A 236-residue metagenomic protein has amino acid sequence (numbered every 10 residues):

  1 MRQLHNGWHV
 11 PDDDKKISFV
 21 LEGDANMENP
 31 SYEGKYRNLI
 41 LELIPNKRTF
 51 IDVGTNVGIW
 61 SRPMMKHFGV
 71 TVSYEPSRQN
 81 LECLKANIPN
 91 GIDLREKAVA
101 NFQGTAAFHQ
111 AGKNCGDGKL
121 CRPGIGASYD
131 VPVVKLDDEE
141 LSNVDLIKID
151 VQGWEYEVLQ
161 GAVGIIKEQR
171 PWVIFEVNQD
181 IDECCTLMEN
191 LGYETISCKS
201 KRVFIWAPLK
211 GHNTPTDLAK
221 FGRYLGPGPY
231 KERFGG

Functional and structural regions predicted by a protein language model:
M1-N87, G124-I125, L187, T195-S197 (+1 more regions): S-adenosyl-L-methionine
G23-I51, D93, T105-A107, N114 (+2 more regions): Short internal loop-to-helix segment that lines adenine-nucleotide cofactor pockets
T55-I59, R78, N101, V151-G153 (+1 more regions): Short, glycine/acidic-enriched loop or turn micro-motifs at the edges of active sites
M64-H67, A86-P89, F108-A111, Q160-I165 (+1 more regions): Short, glycine/charged-enriched secondary-structure capping and boundary segments
P76, K97, E176: Cofactor-binding loop segments of dinucleotide-utilizing enzymes, especially the Rossmann-like FAD- and NAD(P)+-binding
E82-C115: Core alpha/beta nucleotide-donor-binding catalytic domains of modification enzymes
V134-L159, G164-K167, W172-I174, Q179-P227: Internal alpha/beta domain cores that form substrate/cofactor-binding pockets in large enzymes and binding proteins
